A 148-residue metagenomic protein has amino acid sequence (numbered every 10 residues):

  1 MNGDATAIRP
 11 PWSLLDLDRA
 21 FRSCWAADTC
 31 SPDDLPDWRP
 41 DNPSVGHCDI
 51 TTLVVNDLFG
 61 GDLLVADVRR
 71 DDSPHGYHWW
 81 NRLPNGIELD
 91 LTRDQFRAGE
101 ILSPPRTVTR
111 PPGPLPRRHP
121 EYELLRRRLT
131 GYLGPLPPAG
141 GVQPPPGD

Functional and structural regions predicted by a protein language model:
M1-D148: A structural boundary/capping signal
